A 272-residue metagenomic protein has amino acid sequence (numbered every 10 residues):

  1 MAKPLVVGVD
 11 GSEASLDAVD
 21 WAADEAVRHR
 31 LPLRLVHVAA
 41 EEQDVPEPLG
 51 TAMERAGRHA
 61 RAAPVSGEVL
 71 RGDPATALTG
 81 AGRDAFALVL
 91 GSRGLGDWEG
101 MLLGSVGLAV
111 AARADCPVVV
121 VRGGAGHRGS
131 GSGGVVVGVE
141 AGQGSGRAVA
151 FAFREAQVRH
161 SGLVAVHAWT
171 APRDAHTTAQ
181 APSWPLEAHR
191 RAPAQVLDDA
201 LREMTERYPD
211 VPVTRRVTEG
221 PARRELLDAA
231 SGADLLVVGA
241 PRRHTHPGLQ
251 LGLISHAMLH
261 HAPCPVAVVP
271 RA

Functional and structural regions predicted by a protein language model:
M1, A14, A40-E41, R55-L90 (+5 more regions): Structural beta-alpha unit
M1-P46, H59-R61, G133-S183, T205-R207 (+2 more regions): Small/aliphatic-rich secondary-structure junction motif
D17, E25, L33-L35, P64-G67 (+3 more regions): Acidic (E/D-rich), amphipathic helical modules within compact regulatory domains
R34-V36, S66-L70, V119, V164-V166 (+2 more regions): General small-molecule cofactor/ligand-binding pocket signal
L90-A109, R113, G129-S132, L235-H261: Glycine-rich, Arg-bearing micro-motifs that act as flexible, cationic patches
G91-S92, V118-G124, A267-P270: Short beta-strand elements of ligand-binding domains
S183-P193: A short acidic, glycine-rich active-site loop that binds or catalyzes chemistry on phosphate/adenosine moieties
